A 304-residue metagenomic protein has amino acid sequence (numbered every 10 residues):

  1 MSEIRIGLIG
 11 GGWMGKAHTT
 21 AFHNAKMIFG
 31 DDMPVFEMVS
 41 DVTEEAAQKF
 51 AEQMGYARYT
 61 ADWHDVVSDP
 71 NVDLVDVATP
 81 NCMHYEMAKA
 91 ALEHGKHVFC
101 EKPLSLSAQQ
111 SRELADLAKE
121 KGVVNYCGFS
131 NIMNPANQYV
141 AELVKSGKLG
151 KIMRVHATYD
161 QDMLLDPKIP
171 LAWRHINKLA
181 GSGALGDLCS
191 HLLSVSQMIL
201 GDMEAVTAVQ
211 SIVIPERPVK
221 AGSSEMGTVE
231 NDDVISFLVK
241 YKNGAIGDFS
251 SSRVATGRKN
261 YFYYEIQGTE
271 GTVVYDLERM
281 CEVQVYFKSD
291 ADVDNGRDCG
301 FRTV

Functional and structural regions predicted by a protein language model:
M1-M54: N-terminal Rossmann-like dinucleotide-binding module
V35-M38, Y56-A57, D73-V75, G183: Short active-site oxyanion
A57-W63: Conserved SAM-binding strand-loop segment of SAM-dependent methyltransferases
T60, C100, N125-C127, H156 (+2 more regions): Hydrophobic residues in well-ordered beta-strands that form the structural core
L74-I132, G147: Beta-strand-loop-alpha-helix segment that lines the small-molecule cofactor/substrate pocket of alpha/beta enzymes
N131-V229, V283: Predominantly a Rossmann-like dinucleotide-binding segment in NAD(P)-dependent oxidoreductases
S190, S250-K259: Glycine-rich phosphate/pyrophosphate-binding beta-alpha loops
A205, V219-D232, S236, K240-Y241 (+2 more regions): C-terminal glycine/acidic-rich active-site capping loop/insertion
